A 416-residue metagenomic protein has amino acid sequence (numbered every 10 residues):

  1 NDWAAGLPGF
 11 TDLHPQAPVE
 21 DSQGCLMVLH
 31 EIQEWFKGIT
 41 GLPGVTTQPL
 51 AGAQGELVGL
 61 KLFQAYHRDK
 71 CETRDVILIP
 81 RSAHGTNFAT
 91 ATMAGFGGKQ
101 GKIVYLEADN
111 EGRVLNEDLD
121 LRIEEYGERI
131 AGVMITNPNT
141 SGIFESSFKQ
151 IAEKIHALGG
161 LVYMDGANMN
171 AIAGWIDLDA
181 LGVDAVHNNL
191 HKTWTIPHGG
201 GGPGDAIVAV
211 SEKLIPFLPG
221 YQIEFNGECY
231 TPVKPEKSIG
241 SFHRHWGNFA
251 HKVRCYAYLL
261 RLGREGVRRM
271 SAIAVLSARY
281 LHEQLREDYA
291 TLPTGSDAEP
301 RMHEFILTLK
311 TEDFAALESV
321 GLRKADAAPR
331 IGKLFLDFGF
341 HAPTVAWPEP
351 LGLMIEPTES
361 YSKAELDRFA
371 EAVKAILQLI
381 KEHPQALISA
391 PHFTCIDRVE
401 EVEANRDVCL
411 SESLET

Functional and structural regions predicted by a protein language model:
N1-G44, P49, V58-K61, N116 (+3 more regions): Non-catalytic terminal extensions of PLP-dependent enzymes
G24, Q54-G227, K237, L322 (+2 more regions): Conserved PLP-enzyme active-site core in the AAT-like
Y66, Y105, F144, Y163 (+4 more regions): Aromatic side chains
N110, G142, W246, R268-A272: A short glycine-/small-residue-rich loop at the edge of a beta-strand within enzyme catalytic domains
H243-R254: PLP-dependent aminotransferase class I/II
